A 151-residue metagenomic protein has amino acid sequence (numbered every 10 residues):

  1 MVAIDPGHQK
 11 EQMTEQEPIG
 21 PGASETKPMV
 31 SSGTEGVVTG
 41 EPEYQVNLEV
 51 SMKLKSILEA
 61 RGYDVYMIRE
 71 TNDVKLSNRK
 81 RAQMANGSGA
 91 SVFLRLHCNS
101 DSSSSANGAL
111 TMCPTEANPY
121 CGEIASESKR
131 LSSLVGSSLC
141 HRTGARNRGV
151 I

Functional and structural regions predicted by a protein language model:
M1-I151: Catalytic-site microenvironment of enzymes that process N-acetyl-hexosamine-containing cell-wall polysaccharides
